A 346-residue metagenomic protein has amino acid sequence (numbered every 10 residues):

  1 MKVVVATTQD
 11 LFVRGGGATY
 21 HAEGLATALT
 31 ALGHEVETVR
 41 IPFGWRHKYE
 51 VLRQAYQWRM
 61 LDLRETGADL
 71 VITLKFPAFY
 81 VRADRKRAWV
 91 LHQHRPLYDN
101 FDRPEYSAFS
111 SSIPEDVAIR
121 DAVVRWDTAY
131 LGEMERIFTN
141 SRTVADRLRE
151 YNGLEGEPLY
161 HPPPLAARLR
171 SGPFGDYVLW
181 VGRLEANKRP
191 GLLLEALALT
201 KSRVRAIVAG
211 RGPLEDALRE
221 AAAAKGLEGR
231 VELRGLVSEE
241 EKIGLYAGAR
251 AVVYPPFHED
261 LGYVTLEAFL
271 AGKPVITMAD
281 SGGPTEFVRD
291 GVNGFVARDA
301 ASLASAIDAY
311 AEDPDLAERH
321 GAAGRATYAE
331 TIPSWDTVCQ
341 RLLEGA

Functional and structural regions predicted by a protein language model:
F109-I137, A145: Membrane-proximal helix-turn-helix segments that form the acceptor-binding/catalytic region of lipid-linked
R168-K201, I207: Conserved donor-binding/catalytic core segment of Leloir-type glycosyltransferases
R219-V237: Nucleotide-activated donor-binding/catalytic signature segment of Leloir-type glycosyltransferases, i.e., the conserved
L236-V237, G244-A249: Short alpha-helical donor nucleotide-sugar binding micro-motif in glycosyltransferases
F257: Aromatic "clamp/platform" in nucleotide-sugar-dependent glycosyltransferases that forms part of the donor/acceptor
P274-M278: Short hydrophobic beta-strand element within catalytic cores of glycosyltransferases and related nucleotide-activated
R289-A301, A309-D315: Conserved acidic donor-binding segment of nucleotide-sugar-dependent glycosyltransferases
E312-G345: A charged, aromatic-enriched C-terminal amphipathic alpha-helix characteristic of glycosyltransferases across folds
